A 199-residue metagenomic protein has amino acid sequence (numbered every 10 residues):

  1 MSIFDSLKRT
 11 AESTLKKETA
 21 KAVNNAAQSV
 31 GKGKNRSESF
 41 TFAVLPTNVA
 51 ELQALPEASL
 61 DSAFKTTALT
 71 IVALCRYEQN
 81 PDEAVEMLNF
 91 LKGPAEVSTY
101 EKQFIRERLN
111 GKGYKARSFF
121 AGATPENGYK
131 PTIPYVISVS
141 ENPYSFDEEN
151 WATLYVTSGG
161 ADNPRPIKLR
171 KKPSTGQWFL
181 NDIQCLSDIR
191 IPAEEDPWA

Functional and structural regions predicted by a protein language model:
S2-F40: Glycine- and small hydrophobic-rich membrane-insertion segments that are intrinsically disordered in solution
I3, I71, I105, I133 (+5 more regions): Weak global preference for isoleucine
L7, N150, S174-G176: Beta-strand-connecting loop/turn residues
N24-N25, N35, N48, N80 (+7 more regions): Detector for Asparagine
K32-A121: Core segments of small alpha/beta cavity-forming domains
K102-G160: Surface-exposed, charged secondary-structure patches
T157, D162-W198: Short beta-strand edge/turn micro-motifs at domain boundaries
